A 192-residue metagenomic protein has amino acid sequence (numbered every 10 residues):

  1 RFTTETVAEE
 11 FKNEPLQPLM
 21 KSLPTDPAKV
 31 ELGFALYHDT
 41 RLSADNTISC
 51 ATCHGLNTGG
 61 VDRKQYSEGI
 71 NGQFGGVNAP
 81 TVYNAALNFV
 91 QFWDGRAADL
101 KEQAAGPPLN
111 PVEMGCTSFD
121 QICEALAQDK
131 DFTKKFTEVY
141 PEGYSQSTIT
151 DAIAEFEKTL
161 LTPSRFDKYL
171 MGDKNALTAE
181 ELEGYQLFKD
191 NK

Functional and structural regions predicted by a protein language model:
R1-K192: Periplasmic c-type cytochrome electron-transfer domains
